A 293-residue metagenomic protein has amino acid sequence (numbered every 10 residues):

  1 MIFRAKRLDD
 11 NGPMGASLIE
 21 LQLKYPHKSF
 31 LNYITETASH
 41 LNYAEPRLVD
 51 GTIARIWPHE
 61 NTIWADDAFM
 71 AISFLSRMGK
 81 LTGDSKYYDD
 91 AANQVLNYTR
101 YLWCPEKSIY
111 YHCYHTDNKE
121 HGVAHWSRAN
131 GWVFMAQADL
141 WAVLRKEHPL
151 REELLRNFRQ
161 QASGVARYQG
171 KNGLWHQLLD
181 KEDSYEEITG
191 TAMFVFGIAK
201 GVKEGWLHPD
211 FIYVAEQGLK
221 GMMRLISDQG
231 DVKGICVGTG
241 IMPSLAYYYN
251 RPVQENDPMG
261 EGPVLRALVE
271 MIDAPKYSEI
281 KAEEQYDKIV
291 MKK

Functional and structural regions predicted by a protein language model:
M1-D9, G15, L21-K24, K28-N32 (+4 more regions): CBM-like carbohydrate-recognition segments
M1-M14, A54-A68, T116-M135, K146 (+5 more regions): Solvent-exposed loop and edge beta-strand segments that line ligand/cofactor-binding and catalytic clefts
M1-R4, N32-T52, S85-Y111, L155-G173 (+2 more regions): Long, well-ordered core segments of solenoidal/helical folds
Y25, M78-D89, L140-E152, V202-P209: Inter-helical turn/loop segments and adjacent helix faces that build the functional surface of alpha-helical bundle
T35-T37, Y43, L48-R55, E106-D117 (+3 more regions): Extended glycan-interaction surfaces of carbohydrate-active proteins
D66-M78: Acidic/serine-rich, low-complexity amphipathic helices located in mid- to C-terminal regulatory regions
W132-W141, R156-A162: Early exported N-terminus immediately downstream of N-terminal targeting peptides
